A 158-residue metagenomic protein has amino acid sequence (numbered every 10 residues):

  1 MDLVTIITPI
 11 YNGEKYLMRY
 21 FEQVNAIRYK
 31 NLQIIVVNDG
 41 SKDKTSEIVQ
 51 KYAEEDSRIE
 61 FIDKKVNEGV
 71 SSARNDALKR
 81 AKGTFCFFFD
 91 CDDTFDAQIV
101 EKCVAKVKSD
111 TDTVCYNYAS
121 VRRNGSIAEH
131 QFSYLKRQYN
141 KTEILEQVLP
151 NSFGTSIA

Functional and structural regions predicted by a protein language model:
D2-T5, Q33: Cell-envelope/extracellular polymer assembly enzymes that use nucleotide-activated donors
N12-A26: Short, well-formed alpha-helical segments that are part of the catalytic scaffolds of diverse glycosyltransferases
M18, D43-K51, T94, Q98: Acidic helix N-cap motif at the loop->helix transition within catalytic regions of sugar-transfer enzymes
V24, D39-G40, E68, C91: Conserved short acidic donor-positioning loop in nucleotide-sugar-dependent glycosyltransferases
N38-E47, V66: A conserved acidic beta->alpha catalytic loop
K64-A81: Glycine-rich, basic loop-to-helix element that forms the pyrophosphate-binding segment of sugar-nucleotide handling
C86: Short aromatic/hydrophobic "clamp" motif used to bind/position activated sugar donors
C91-K106, D110-A158: Donor-binding/catalytic cores of nucleotide-activated saccharide and glycerol-phosphate transferases/polymerases
